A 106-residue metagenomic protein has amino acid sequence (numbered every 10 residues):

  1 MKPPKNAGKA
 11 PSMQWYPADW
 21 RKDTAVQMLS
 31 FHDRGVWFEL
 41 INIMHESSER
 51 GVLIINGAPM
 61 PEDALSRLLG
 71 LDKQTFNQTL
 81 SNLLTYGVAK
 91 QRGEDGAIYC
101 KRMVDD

Functional and structural regions predicted by a protein language model:
M1-T24, I54-D106: Winged-helix/helix-turn-helix nucleic-acid-interaction surface
M28-M60: Short helix->loop/beta-hairpin flanking segments within DNA-binding domains
